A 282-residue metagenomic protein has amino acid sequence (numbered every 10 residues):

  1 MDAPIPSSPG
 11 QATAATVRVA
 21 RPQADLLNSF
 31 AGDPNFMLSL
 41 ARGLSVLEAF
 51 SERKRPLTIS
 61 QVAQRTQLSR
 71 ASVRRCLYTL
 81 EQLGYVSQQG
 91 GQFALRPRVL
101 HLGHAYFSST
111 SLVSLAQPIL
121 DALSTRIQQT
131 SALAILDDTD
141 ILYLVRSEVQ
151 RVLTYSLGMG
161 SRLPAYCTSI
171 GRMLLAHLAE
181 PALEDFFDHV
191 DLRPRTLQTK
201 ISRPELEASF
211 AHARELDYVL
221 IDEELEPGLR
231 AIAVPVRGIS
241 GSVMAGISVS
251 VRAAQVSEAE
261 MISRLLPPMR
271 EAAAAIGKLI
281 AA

Functional and structural regions predicted by a protein language model:
D2-L26, V152-L225: Short, solvent-exposed recognition segments
D2-V113, A274-A282: N-terminal helix-turn-helix
C76, S114-R126, A132, H212 (+2 more regions): Amphipathic alpha-helical regulatory segments at dimerization interfaces that relay allosteric signals between sensory
Q92-V190: Amphipathic alpha-helical effector-binding/dimerization core of metabolite-sensing transcriptional regulators
R230-V234: Short hydrophobic beta-strand micro-motif common in sensory/regulatory domains
V236-I239: Sensor-regulatory modules in signal-transduction proteins
V243-A282: Juxtadomain coupling helices with adjacent low-complexity linkers
